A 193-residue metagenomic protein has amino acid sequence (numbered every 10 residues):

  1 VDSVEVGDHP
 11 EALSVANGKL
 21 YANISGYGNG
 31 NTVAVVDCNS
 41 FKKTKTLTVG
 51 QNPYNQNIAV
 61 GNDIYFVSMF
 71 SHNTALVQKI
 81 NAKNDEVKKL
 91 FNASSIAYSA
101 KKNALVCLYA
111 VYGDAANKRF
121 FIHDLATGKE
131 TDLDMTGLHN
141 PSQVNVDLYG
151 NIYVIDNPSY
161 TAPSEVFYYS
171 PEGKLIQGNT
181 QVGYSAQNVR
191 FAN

Functional and structural regions predicted by a protein language model:
V1-N193: Predominantly soluble domains enriched in secretory-pathway, periplasmic, or organellar proteins
